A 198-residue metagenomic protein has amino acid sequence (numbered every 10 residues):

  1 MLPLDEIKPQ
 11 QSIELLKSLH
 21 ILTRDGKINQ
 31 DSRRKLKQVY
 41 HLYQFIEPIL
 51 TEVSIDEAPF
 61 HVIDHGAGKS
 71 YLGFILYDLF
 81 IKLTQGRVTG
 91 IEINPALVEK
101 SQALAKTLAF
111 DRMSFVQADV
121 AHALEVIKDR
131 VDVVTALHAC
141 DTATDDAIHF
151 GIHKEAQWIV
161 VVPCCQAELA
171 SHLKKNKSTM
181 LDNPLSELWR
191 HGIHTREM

Functional and structural regions predicted by a protein language model:
M1-K17, D25, D31-R33, Y40 (+2 more regions): Class I S-adenosyl-L-methionine
Q38-A58: Conserved alpha-helix/loop element of class I SAM-dependent methyltransferases that forms part of the SAM/SAH-binding
L50, L79-F80, A105: Active-site catalytic pocket residues across diverse enzymes, especially alpha/beta-hydrolases
E57-P59, Q85, V131, A156: A general structural motif
A58-G68: Conserved class I S-adenosyl-L-methionine
K69-L83: Conserved SAM-binding loop of SAM-dependent methyltransferases across substrates and taxa, primarily the Class I
R87-E92: Conserved SAM-binding motif I beta-strand of class I
